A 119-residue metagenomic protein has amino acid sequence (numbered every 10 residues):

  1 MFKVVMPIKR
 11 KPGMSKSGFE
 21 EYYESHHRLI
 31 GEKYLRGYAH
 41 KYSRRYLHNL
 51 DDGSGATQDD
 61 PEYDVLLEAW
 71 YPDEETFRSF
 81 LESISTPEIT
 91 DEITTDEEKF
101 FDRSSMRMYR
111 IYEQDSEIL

Functional and structural regions predicted by a protein language model:
M1-L119: Macromolecular interaction modules
